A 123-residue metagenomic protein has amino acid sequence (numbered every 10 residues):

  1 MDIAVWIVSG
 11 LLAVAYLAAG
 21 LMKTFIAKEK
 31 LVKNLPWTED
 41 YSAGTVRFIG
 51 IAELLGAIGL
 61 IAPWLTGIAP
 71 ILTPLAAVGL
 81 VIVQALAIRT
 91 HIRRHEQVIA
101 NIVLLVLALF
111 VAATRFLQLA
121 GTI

Functional and structural regions predicted by a protein language model:
M1-I123: Membrane-interface extramembranous regions
